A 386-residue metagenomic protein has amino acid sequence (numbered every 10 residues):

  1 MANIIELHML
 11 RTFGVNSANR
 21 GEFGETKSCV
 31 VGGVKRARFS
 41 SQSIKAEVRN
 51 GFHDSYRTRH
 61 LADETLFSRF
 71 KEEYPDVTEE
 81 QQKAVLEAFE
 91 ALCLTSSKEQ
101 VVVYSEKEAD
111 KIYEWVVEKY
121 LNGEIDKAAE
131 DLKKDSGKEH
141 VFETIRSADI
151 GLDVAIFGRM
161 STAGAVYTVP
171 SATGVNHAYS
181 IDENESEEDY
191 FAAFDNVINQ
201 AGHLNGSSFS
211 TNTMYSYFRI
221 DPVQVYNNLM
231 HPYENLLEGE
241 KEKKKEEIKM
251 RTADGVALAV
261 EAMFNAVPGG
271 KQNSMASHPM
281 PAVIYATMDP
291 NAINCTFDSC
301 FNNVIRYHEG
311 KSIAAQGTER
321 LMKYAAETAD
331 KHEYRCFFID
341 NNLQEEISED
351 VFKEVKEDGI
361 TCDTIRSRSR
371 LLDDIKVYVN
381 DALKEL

Functional and structural regions predicted by a protein language model:
M1-R38, Q42-L386: Basic polyanion-binding and macromolecular-assembly surfaces
